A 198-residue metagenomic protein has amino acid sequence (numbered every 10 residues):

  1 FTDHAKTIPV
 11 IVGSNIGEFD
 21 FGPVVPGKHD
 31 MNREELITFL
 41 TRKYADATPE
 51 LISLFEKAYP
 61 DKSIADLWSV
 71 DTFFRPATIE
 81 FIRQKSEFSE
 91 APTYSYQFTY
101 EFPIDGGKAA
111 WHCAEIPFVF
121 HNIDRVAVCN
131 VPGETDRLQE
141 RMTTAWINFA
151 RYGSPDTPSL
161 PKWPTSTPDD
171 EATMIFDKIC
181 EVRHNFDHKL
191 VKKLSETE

Functional and structural regions predicted by a protein language model:
F1-E134: Substrate-gating cap/lid region and adjacent catalytic-acid/histidine neighborhood within extracellular/lumenal
P76-E198: Mobile gating loops/cap/lid regions near enzyme active sites that modulate substrate access
